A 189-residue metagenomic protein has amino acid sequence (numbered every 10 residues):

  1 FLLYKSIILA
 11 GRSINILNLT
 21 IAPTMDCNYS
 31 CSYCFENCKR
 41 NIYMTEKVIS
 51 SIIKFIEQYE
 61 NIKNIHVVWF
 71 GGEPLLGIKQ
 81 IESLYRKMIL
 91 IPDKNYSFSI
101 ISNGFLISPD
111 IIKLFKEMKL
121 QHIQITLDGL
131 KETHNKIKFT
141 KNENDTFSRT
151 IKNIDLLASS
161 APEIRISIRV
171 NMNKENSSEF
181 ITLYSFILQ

Functional and structural regions predicted by a protein language model:
F1-T20, E60: N-terminal [4Fe-4S]-dependent radical SAM core
S13-N15, D26, S30, Q58-K63 (+1 more regions): Short, solvent-exposed loop/edge-beta patches enriched in aromatic
I14, N18-K47: Canonical Radical SAM [4Fe-4S] cluster-binding loop centered on the CxxxCxxC motif and its immediate flanking residues
P23, G71-G72: Short acidic donor-binding/metal-coordinating loop in glycosyltransferase active sites
E36-N37, H66-F70: Short linear capping/connector segments at secondary-structure termini
R40-M44, E73, N142: Pocket-edge positions in alpha/beta enzyme catalytic cores
I53-V68, G77-Q189: Radical SAM/AdoMet-radical enzyme domain recognition
